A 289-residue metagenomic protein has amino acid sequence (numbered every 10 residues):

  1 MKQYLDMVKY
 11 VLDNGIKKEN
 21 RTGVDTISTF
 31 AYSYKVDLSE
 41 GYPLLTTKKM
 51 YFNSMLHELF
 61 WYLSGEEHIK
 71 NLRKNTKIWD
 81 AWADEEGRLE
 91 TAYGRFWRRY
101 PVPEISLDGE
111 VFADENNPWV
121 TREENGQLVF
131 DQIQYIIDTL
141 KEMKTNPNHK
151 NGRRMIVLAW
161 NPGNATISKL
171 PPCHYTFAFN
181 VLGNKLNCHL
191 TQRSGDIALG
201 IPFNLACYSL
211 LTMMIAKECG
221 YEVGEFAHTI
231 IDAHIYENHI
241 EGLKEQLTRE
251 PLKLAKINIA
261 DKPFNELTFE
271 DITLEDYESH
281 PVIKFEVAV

Functional and structural regions predicted by a protein language model:
M1-V289: Terminal, non-catalytic protein-protein interaction segments that mediate quaternary/complex assembly
